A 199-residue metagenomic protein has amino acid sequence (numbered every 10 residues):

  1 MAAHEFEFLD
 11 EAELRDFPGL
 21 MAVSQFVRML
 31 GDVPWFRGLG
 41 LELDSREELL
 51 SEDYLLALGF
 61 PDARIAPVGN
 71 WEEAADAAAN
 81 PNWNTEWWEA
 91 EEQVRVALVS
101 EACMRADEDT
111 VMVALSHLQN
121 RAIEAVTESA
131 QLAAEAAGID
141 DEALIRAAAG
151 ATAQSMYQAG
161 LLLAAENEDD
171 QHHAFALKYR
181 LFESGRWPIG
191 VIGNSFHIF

Functional and structural regions predicted by a protein language model:
M1-F199: Short, glycine-biased loop/turn motifs at secondary-structure junctions and in low-complexity Ser/Thr/Pro-rich termini
